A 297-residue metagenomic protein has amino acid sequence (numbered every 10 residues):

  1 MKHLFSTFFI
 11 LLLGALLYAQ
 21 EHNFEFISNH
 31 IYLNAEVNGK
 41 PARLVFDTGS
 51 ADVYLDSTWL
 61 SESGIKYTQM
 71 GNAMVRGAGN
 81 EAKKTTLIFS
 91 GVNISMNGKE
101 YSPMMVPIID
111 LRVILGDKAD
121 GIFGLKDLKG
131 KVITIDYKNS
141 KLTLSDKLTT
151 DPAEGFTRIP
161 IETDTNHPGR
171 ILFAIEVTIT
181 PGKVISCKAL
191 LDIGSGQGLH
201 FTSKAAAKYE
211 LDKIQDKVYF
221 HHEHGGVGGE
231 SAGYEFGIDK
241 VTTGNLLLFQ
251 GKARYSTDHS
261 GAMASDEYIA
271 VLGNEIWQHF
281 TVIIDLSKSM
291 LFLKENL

Functional and structural regions predicted by a protein language model:
M1-H22: Bacterial Sec-dependent N-terminal signal peptides
A19-L297: Pepsin/retropepsin-fold aspartyl endopeptidases
